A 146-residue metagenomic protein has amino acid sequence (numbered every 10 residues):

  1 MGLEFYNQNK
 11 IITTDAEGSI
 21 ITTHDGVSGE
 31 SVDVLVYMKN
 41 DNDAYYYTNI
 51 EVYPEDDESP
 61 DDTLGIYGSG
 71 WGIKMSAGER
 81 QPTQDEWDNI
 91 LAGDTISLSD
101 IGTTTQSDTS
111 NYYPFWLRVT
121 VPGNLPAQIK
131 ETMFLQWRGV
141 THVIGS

Functional and structural regions predicted by a protein language model:
G2-Y45, E51-D56: Beta-sheet-dominated interaction scaffolds and their linkers
F5-Q8, D43-P114: Surface-exposed binding patches on compact interaction domains or structured appendages
D15-E17, S28-L35, N111-F115, P126-L135: Short, solvent-exposed loop/turn segments enriched in Ser/Thr/Gly
A16-H24, I96-T103, R118-T120: Short structured motifs
N40-A44, G123, T141: Short, acidic/polar linear motifs in exposed loop/turn regions
Q106, T120-A127: Short, surface-exposed loop/turn segments at beta-strand-coil junctions that are enriched for proline with nearby
A127, V143-S146: Beta-sandwich strand segments
